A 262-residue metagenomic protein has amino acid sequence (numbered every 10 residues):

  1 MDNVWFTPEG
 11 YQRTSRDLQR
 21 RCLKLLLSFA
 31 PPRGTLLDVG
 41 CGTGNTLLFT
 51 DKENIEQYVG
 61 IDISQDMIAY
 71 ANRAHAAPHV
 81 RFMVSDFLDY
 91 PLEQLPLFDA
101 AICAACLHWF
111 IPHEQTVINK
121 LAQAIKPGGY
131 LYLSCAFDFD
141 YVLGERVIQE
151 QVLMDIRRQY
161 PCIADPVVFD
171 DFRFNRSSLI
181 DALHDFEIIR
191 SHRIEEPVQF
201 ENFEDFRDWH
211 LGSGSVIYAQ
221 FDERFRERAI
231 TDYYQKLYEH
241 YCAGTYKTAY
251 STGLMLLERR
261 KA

Functional and structural regions predicted by a protein language model:
M1-P31, N45-F49, Y70, A74: Conserved class I S-adenosyl-L-methionine
T35, G129-Y130: Short glycine-centered segments of the SAM/dcSAM-binding site in methyltransferase folds
L37, T43-Y90: Class I SAM-dependent methyltransferase SAM/SAH-binding core
T43, V168-I180, E187-K261: Conserved Class I S-adenosyl-L-methionine
L92-A101: A short acidic, Gly/Pro-enriched loop at the edge of an enzyme's catalytic core that lines a small-molecule cofactor
A100-H113, F137: A short SAM/SAH-binding and catalytic strip from SAM-dependent methyltransferases
Q115-P127: A short glycine-rich, Lys/Arg-flanked "PGG" loop and its adjoining helix->strand segment in the class I
Y130-Q199: Conserved catalytic/acceptor-binding region of the Class I
